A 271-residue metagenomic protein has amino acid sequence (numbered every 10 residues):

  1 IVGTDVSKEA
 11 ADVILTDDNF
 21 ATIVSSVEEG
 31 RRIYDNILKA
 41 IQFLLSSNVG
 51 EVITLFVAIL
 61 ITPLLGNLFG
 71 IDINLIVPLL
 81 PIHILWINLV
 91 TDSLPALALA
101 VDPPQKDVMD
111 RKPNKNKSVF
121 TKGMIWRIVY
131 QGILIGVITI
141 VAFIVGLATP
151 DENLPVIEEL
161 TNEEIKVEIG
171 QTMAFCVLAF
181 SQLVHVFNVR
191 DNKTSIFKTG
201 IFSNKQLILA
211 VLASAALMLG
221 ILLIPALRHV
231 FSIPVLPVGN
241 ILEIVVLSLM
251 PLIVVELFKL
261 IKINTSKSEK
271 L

Functional and structural regions predicted by a protein language model:
V2-K193: Membrane-embedded transport module
A100, T149, C176-L271: C-terminal transmembrane module of polytopic membrane proteins
